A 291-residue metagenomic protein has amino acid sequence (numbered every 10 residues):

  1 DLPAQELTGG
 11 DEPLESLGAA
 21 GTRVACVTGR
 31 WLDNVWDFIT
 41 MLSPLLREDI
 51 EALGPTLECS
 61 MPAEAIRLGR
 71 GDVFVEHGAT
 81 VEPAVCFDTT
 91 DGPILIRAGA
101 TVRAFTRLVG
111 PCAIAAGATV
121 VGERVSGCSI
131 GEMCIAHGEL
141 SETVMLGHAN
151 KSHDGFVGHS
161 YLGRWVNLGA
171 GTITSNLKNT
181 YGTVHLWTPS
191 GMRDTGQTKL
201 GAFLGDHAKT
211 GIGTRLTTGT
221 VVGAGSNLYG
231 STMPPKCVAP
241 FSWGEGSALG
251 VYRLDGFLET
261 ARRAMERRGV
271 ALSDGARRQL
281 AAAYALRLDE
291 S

Functional and structural regions predicted by a protein language model:
D1-D72, G78, S231-K236, P240-S291: Terminal amphipathic alpha-helical/low-complexity segments used for targeting or macromolecular assembly
D33, D91, V109, Y161 (+2 more regions): Conserved active-site and cofactor/substrate-binding residues in soluble primary-metabolism enzymes
D72-F74, L95, A113, F203: Residue-level "contact hotspot" at macromolecular interaction interfaces
T80-E123, C128: Right-handed parallel beta-helix
A116, V121-R124, I130-E290: Glycine-rich hexapeptide-repeat left-handed beta-helix
